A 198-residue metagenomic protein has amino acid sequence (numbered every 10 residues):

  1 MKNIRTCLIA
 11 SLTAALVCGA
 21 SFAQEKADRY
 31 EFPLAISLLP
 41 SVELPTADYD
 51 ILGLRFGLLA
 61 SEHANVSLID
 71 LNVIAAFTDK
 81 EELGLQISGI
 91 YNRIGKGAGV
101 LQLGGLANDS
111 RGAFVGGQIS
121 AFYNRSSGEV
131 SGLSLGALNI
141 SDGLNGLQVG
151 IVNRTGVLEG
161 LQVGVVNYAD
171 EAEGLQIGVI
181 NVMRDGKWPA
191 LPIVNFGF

Functional and structural regions predicted by a protein language model:
M1-S11: Bacterial N-terminal signal peptides that target proteins for export
I9-G19: Bacterial N-terminal signal peptides
Q24-F198: Surface-exposed, glycine- and small/polar-enriched segments that build interaction surfaces at terminal
